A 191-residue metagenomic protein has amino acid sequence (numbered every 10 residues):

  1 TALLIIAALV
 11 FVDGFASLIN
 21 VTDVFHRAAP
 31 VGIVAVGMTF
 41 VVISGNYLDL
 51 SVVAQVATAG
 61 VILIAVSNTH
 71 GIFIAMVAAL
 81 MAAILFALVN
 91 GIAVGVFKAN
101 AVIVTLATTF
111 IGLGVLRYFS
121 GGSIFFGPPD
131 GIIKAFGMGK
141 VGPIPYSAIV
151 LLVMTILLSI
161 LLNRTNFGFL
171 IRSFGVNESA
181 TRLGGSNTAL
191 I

Functional and structural regions predicted by a protein language model:
A2-V10, V36-G37, T58, V77-V89 (+2 more regions): Generic alpha-helical transmembrane segments of integral inner-membrane proteins, especially permease/transport modules
L3-S17, I43-G45, L116-S120, I124 (+1 more regions): Structural signal for alpha-helical transmembrane segments and their membrane-water exit/capping regions in multi-pass
A7-V12, L18-T69, I92-K98: Single transmembrane alpha-helix segments in multi-pass membrane proteins
L18-R27, G71-F73, F136-I149: Interfacial loop-to-helix junctions that mark the boundaries of transmembrane helices in multi-pass membrane
V24, G32, A54, T58 (+4 more regions): Hydrophobic alpha-helical transmembrane segments
H70-T109: Alpha-helical transmembrane segments within multi-pass membrane transporters and channels
V77-A79, L85-F86, N90, V141-I191: Helix-loop-helix "hairpin" substructures at the membrane interface of multi-pass membrane proteins
F97, A101-T165, L190-I191: Transmembrane helix-bundle core of multi-pass membrane transporters and related energy-transducing complexes
